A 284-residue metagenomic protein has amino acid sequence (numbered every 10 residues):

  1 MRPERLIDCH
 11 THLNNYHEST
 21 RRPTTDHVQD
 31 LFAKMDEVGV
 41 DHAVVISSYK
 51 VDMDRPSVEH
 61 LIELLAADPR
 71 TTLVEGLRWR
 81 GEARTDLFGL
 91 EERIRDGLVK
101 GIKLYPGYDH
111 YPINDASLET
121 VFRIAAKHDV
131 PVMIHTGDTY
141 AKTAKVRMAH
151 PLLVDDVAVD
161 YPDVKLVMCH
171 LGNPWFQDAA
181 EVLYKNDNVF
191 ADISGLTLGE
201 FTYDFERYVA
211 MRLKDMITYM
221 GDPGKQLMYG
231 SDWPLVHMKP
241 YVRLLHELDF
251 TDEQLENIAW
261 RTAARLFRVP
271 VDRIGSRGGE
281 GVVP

Functional and structural regions predicted by a protein language model:
M1-L13, P23-H42, D215, G221-Q226 (+1 more regions): Mid-to-C-terminal alpha-helical segments outside catalytic/metal-binding sites
L6-C9, V44-S47, V74-G76, K103 (+3 more regions): Active-site neighborhood of phospho(di)ester-bond hydrolases with catalytic His/Asp-centered motifs
H10, M35, I102, A125 (+5 more regions): Conserved, mostly hydrophobic/aromatic
H10-Y16, H135, H170: Histidine-centered divalent metal-coordination motifs
H12-D26, T139-A141, E200-T202: Acidic/histidine-rich helix-loop elements that form or flank divalent-metal/phosphate-binding sites at the catalytic
D41-H42, D52-M148: Active-site gating/metal-coordination segments in enzymes
D54, W175-A179, M238-K239: Short, well-ordered alpha-helical microsegments
G97-G101, N114-M228, G281-V283: Catalytic pocket-lining loop regions of alpha/beta-barrel enzymes, especially the amidohydrolase/enolase/GH5 lineages
